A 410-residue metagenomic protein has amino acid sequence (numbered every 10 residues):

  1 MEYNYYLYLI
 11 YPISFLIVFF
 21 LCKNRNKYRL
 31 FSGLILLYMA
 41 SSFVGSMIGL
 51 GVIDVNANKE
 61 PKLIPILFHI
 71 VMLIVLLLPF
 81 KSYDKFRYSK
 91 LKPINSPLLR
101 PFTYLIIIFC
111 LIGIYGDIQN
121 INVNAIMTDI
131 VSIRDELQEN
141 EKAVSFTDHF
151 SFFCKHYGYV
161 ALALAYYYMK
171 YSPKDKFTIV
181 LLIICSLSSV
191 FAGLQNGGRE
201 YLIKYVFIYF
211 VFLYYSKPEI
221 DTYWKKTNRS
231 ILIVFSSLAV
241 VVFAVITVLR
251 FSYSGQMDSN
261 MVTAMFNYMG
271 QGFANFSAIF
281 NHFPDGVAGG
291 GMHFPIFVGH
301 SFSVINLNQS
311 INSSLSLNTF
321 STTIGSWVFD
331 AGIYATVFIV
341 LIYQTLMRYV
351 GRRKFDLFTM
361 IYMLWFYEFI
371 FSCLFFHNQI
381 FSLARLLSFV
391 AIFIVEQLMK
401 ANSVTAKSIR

Functional and structural regions predicted by a protein language model:
M1-K90, T178-S189, Y205-Y209, L213-V245 (+2 more regions): N-terminal "leader" segments that precede or initiate the main folded domain
E2-Y5, F80-V206, F210-E219, V241-Y253 (+1 more regions): Membrane-embedded catalytic interface detector for glycan/lipid assembly enzymes
E2-Y8, P61, F146-Y159, G197-Y201 (+2 more regions): Membrane-interface micro-motifs in multi-pass membrane enzymes
Y3-F20, S41-V52, P97-T103, D175-C185 (+3 more regions): Hydrophobic alpha-helical transmembrane segments
S14-K23, G158-P173, F338-R352, T405: Hydrophobic, aromatic-rich transmembrane alpha-helices and their immediate juxtamembrane boundary segments
N24-L30, Y167-V180, V350-I361: Membrane-interface helix-loop-helix junctions at transmembrane boundaries of multi-pass membrane enzymes, predominantly
I130-F150, L232-R348: Small-residue-enriched transmembrane helix-hairpin modules in multi-pass membrane proteins
L317-R410: Hydrophobic alpha-helical segments
